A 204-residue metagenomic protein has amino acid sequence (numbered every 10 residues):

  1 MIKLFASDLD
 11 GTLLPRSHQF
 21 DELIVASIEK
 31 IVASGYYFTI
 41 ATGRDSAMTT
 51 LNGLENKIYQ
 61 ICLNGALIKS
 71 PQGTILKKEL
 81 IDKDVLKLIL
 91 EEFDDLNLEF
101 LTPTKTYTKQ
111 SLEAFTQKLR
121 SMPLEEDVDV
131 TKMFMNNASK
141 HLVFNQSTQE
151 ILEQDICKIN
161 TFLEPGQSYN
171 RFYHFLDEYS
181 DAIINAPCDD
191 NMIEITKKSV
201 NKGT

Functional and structural regions predicted by a protein language model:
M1-I2, C62: Short, small/polar residue-rich loop motifs at catalytic or cofactor-binding pockets
I2-H18, I40, I89: Asp-based phosphoryl-transfer active-site loop
L13, K69-Q72, M192: A short acidic, helix-capping loop that chelates divalent metal ions and anchors anionic groups
H18-Q19, G43, G166, V200: Short, surface-exposed acidic/glycine-rich loop or hinge patches that mediate macromolecular interfaces
Q19-E125: Active-site phosphate-binding/coordination module
T104-T204: Conserved acidic, metal-coordinating active-site core of Asp-based, Mg2+-dependent phosphoryl-transfer enzymes
